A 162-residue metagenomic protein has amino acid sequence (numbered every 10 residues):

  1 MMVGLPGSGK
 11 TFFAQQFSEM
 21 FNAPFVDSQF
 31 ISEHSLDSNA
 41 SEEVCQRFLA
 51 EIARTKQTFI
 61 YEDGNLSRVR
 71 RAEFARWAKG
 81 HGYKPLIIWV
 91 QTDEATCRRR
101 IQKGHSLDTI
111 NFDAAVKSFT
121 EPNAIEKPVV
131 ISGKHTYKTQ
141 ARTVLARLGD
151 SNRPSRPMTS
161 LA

Functional and structural regions predicted by a protein language model:
M2: Hydrophobic anchor at the beta1->P-loop junction of P-loop NTPases
L5: P-loop (Walker A) phosphate-binding loop of NTP-binding proteins
S8-F59: Conserved substrate/cofactor phosphate-moiety recognition/catalytic segment in nucleotide-dependent phosphotransferases
Q16-M20, E73, W77-H81, S118 (+1 more regions): Alpha-helical structural signal in soluble globular domains
F30-S32, L66, Q91-T96, T136: Conserved nucleotide-binding/hydrolysis micro-motifs of P-loop NTPases
A40-L86, V90-Q91: Glycine-rich phosphate-binding loop used to anchor ATP phosphates in small-molecule kinases, encompassing both
G80-N123, K127-I131, P157: A glycine- and Lys/Arg-enriched "phosphate-lid" helix/loop adjacent to the NTP-binding pocket of small-molecule kinases
E121-A162: NTP-dependent small-molecule kinase module
